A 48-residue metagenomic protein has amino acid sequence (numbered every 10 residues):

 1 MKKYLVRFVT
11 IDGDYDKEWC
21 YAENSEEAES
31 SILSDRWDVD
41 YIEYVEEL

Functional and structural regions predicted by a protein language model:
M1-D14: Short aromatic-glycine-(Arg/Gly/Cys) micro-motifs in beta-strand/loop hairpins
Y4-L5, W19, L48: Residue-level detector of intrinsically disordered/flexible regions characterized by low predicted structural confidence
G13-E23: A short, exposed loop/beta-hairpin motif centered on an aromatic-Gly-Thr core
S34-L48: Short, mixed-charge low-complexity intrinsically disordered segments
